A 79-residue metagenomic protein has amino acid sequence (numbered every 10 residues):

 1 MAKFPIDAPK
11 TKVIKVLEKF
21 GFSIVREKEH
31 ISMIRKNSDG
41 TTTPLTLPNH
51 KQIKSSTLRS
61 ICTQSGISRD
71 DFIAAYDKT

Functional and structural regions predicted by a protein language model:
M1-R26, R35, D39: N-terminal first-folded block
F4, P48-N49: Residue-level marker of alpha-helix boundaries and capping positions
R26-H30, D77: A short, aromatic/hydrophobic, helix- or strand-capping loop or linear motif that either lines the entrance/gate
K28, G40-T42, S55: Short connector loops at helix/strand junctions that flank enzyme active sites, especially segments positioning acidic
I31-S32, Q52: Short active-site-proximal "capping" loops at secondary-structure junctions
S32-L47: Short, charge-rich, low-complexity interaction segments located in flexible loops at or near secondary-structure
Q52-T79: C-terminal structural segments of small proteins and small subunits
